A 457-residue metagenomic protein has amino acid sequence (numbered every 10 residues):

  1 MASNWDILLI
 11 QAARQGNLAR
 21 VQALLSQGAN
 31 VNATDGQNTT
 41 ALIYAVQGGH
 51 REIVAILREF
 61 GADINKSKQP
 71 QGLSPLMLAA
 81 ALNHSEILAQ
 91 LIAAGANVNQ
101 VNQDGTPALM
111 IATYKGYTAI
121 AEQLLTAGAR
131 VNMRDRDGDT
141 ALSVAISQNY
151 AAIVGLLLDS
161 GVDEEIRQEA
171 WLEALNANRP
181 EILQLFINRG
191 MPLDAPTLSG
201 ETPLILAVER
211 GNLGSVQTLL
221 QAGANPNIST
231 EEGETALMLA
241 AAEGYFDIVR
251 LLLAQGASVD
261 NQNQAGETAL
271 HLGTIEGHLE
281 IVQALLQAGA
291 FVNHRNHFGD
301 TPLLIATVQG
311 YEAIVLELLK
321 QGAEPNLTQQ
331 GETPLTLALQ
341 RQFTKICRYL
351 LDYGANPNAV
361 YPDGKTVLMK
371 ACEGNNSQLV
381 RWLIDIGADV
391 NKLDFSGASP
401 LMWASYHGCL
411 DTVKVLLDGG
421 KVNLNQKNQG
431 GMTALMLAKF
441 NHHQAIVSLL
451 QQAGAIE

Functional and structural regions predicted by a protein language model:
M1-Q11, G155-A177, E181-P192, L198-S199 (+11 more regions): Ankyrin-repeat-protein effector appendages
M1-T40, Y44, E181-A195: N-terminal segments that cap or nucleate solenoid repeat domains
W5, N38, Q71-G72, G105 (+10 more regions): Start-of-repeat signature of ankyrin repeats
Q11-G16, Y44-H50, L78-H84, I111-Y117 (+10 more regions): Ankyrin repeat A-helix N-terminal signature
N17-L25, H50-R58, H84-I92, Y117-L125 (+10 more regions): Ankyrin repeat structural motif
D35, K68-Q69, N102, D135 (+9 more regions): Ankyrin repeat boundary/linker residues
A127-I153, D159-E164, Q168-A177, E201 (+1 more regions): Solenoidal tandem-repeat scaffolds enriched in leucines and small polar residues
